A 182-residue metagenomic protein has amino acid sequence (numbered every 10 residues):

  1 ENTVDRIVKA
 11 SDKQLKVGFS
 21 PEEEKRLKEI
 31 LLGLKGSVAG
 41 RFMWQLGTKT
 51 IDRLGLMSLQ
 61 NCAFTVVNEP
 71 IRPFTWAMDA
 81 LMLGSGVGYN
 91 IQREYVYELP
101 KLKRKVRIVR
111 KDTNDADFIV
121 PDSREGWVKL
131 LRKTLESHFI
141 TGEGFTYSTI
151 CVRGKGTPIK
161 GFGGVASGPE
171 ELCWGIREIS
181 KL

Functional and structural regions predicted by a protein language model:
E1-L182: Extended catalytic cores of very large enzyme megasubunits
